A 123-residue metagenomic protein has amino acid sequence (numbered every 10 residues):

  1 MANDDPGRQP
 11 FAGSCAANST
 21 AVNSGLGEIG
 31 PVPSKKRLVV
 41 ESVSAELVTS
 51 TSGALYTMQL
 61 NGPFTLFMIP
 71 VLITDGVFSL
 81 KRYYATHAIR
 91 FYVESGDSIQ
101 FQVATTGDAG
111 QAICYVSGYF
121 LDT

Functional and structural regions predicted by a protein language model:
M1-T123: Beta-strand-centric surfaces of beta-sandwich/beta-rich domains
